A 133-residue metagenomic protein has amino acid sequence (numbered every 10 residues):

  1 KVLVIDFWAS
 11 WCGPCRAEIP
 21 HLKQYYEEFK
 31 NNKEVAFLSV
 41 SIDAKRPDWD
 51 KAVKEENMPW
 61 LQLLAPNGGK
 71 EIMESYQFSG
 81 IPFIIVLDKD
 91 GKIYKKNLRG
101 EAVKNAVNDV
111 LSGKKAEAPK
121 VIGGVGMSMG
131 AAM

Functional and structural regions predicted by a protein language model:
K1-L3, W8-W11, E18, K45 (+1 more regions): Short pre-active-site segment immediately N-terminal to redox-active cysteine/selenocysteine motifs in thiol-based
K1-V2, A17-V40, K54, N108-S112: Conserved helix-turn-beta segment immediately C-terminal to the redox Cys motif in thioredoxin-like folds
I5-F7, C15, V40, L63-A65 (+1 more regions): Generic beta-strand/beta-sheet core signal
E27-K70, E74-I81, M129-A131: Conserved segment of the thioredoxin-like fold in thiol-based oxidoreductases
E56-M58, A65-S112: Thiol/disulfide oxidoreductase modules built on the thioredoxin-like
K115-M133: Non-globular targeting/processing and membrane-anchoring segments
